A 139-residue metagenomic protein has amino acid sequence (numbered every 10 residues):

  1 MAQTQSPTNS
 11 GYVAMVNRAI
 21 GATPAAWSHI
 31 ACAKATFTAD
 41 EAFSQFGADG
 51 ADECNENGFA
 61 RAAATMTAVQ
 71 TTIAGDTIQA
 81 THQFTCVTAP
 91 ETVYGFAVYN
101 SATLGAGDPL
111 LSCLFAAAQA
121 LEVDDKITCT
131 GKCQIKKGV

Functional and structural regions predicted by a protein language model:
M1-F96, N100-V139: Small cysteine-rich, disulfide-bonded extracellular modules of the LU/uPAR three-finger superfamily and closely related
